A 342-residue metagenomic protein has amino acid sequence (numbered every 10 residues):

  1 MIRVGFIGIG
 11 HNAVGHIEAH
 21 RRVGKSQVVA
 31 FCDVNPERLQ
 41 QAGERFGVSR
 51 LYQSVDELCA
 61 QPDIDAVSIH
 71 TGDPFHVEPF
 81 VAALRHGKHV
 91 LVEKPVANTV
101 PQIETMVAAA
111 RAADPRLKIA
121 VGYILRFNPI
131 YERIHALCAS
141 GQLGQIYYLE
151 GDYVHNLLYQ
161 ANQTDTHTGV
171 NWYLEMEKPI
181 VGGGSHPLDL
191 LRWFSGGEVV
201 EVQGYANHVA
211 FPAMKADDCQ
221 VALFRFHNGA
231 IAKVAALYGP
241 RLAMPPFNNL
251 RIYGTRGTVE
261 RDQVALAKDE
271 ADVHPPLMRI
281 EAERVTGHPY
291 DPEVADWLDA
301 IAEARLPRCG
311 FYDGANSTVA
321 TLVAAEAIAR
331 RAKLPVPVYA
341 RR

Functional and structural regions predicted by a protein language model:
M1-F46: N-terminal Rossmann-like dinucleotide-binding module
S26-A30, D65-V67, K178: Short active-site oxyanion
V34, E283-A295, C309: Active-site loop of classical SDR/Rossmann-like NAD(P)-dependent oxidoreductases, centered on the catalytic Tyr-X3-Lys
V48-V55: Conserved SAM-binding strand-loop segment of SAM-dependent methyltransferases
A66-D73, V77-R126, G141: Beta-strand-loop-alpha-helix segment that lines the small-molecule cofactor/substrate pocket of alpha/beta enzymes
A66-I69, A112, H227, D299-R342: C-terminal helix-rich "cap/oligomerization" subdomain common to oxidoreductases
L117, L125-A213, R331: Predominantly a Rossmann-like dinucleotide-binding segment in NAD(P)-dependent oxidoreductases
G182, H186-A265, D291-P307, P337-R342: Contiguous beta-strand/loop segments that form the cofactor/metal-binding neighborhood of enzyme cores
